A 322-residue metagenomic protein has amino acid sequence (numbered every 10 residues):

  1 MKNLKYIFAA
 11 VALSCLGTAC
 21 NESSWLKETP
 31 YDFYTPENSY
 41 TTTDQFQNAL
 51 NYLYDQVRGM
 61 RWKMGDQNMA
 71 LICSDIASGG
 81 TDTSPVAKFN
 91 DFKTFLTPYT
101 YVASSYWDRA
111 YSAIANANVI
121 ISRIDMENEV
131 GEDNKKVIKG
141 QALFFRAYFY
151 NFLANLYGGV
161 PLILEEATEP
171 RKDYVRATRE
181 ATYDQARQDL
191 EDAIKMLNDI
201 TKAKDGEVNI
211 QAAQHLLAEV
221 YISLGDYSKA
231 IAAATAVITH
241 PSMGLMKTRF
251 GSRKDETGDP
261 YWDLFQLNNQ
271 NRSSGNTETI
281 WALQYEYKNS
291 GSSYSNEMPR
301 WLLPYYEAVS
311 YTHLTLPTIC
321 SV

Functional and structural regions predicted by a protein language model:
M1-I7: Bacterial N-terminal signal peptides that target proteins for export
I7-L13: Sec-dependent N-terminal signal peptides
N21-T83, E191, Q211-L314, S321: An aromatic- and glycine-enriched ligand-binding surface/loop that stacks and positions planar moieties
F33, N38-G65, D82-Y157, K172-D173 (+2 more regions): Conserved, well-structured interaction surfaces
G65-D66, L153, G158-E165, G291-S295: Short, solvent-exposed loop/turn and secondary-structure capping segments
F149-V160, L217-D226: Extended, well-ordered alpha-helical segments in internal regulatory regions
G159-E166, M196-D205, L245-G251: Glycine- and aromatic-rich loop/turn segments at beta-sheet edges
